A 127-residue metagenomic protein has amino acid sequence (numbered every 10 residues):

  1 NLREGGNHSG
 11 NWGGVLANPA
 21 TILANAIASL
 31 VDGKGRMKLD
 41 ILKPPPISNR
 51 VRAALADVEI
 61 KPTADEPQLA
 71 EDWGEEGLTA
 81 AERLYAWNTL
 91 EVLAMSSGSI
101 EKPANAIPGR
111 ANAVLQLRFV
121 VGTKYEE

Functional and structural regions predicted by a protein language model:
N1: Flexible glycine/proline-rich, aromatic-decorated loop/lid segments
G6-M95, G122-E127: Acidic-enriched catalytic cores of C-N bond-cleaving enzymes acting on peptides and small amides
N25, S97, E101-E127: C-terminal catalytic subdomain
